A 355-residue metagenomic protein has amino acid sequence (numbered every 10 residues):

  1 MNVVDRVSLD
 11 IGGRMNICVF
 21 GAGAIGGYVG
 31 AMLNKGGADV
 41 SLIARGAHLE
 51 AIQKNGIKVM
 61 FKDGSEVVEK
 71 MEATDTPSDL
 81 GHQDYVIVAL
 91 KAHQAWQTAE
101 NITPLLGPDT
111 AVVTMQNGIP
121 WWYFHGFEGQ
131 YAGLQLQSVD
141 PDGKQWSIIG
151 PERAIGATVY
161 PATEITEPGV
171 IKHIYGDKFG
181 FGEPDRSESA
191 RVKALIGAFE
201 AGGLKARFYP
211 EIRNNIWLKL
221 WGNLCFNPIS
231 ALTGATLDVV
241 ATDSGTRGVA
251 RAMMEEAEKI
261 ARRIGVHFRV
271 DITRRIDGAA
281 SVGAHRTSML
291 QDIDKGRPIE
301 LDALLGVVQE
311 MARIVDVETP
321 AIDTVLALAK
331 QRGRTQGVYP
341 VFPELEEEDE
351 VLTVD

Functional and structural regions predicted by a protein language model:
V7-K62: NAD(P)+-binding Rossmann beta1-loop-alpha1 motif at the extreme N-terminus of oxidoreductases
D10-G13, V239, R247-D355: NAD(P)-dependent Rossmann-like dehydrogenase/reductase catalytic/cofactor-binding core
I17, D39-V40, V112, A154 (+1 more regions): Hydrophobic anchor at the start of a short beta-strand that flanks the dinucleotide cofactor-binding loop
K35, A44, A99-I102, R191: Flavin (primarily FAD) cofactor-binding/catalytic cores of flavoenzymes
A51, L105, W146-K219, C225 (+1 more regions): Internal alpha-helical scaffold of NAD(P)-dependent oxidoreductase catalytic cores
E66-T166: Rossmann-like NAD(P)(H) cofactor-binding subdomain of soluble oxidoreductases
